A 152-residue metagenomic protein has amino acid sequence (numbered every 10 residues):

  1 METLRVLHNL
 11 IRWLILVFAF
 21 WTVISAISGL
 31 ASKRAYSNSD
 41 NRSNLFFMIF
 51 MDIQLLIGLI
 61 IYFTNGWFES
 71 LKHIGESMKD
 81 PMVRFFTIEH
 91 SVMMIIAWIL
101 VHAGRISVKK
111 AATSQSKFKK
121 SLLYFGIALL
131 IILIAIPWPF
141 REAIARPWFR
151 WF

Functional and structural regions predicted by a protein language model:
M1-F152: Membrane-embedded alpha-helical bundles that constitute the cytochrome b-like, heme-associated redox core of multi-pass
